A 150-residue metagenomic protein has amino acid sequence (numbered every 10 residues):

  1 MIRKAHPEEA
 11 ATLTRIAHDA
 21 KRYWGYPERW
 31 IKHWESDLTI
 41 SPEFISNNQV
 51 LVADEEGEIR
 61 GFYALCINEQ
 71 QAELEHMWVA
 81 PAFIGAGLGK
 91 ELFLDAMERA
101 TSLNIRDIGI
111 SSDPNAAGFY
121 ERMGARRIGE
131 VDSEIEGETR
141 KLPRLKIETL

Functional and structural regions predicted by a protein language model:
M1-R15: A short beta-loop-alpha structural element at the N-terminal edge of CoA-dependent acyl/N-acetyltransferase catalytic
R15-I40: Conserved GNAT-fold acetyl-CoA-binding loop/helix
I40-V52, E73: A short helix-loop-beta-strand connector motif used in the catalytic cores of GNAT acetyltransferases and, in some
V52, E58-C66, E73-W78: Conserved beta-strand in the GNAT
V79, G85-E98: Conserved acetyl-CoA-binding loop-helix of GNAT-fold acetyltransferases
A100-D113: Conserved GNAT acetyl-CoA-binding A-motif
G109-S111, R126-R144: Conserved catalytic-core motifs of GNAT/GCN5-like acyltransferases
Y120-E121: Conserved active-site tyrosine of GNAT-family acetyltransferases
